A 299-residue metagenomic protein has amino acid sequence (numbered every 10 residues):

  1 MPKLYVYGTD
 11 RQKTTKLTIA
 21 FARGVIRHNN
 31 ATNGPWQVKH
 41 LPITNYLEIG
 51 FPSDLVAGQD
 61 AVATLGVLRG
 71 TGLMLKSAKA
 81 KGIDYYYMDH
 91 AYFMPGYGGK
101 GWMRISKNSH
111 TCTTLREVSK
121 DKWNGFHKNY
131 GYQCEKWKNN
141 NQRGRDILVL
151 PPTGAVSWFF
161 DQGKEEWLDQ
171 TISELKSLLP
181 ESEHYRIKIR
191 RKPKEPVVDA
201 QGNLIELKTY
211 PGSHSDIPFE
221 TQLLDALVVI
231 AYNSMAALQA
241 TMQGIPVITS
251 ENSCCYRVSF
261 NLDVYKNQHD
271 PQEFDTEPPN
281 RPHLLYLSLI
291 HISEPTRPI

Functional and structural regions predicted by a protein language model:
M1-A61, A155-V156: N-terminal pre-catalytic "stem/leader" segment of glycosyltransferase-like enzymes
Q37-K100: Extended catalytic core of nucleotide-activated donor transferases of GT-like folds
I49-L55, G70, R190-Q243: Donor nucleotide-activated moiety binding/catalytic core segment of transferases that use nucleotide-activated donors
I83, V228, G244-I248: Structural loop-to-beta junction motif characteristic of Rossmann-like glycosyltransferase folds
M88-D161: A nucleotide-sugar donor-handling region in carbohydrate enzymes
G131-D146, N203-E206, Y210-F219, M235 (+2 more regions): Catalytic phosphate/metal-binding cores of nucleic-acid and nucleotide-processing enzymes, i.e., regions that mediate
Q142-A200: Conserved catalytic-core segment of nucleotide-activated headgroup transferases in glycan assembly
I290-I299: Single conserved hydrophobic/aromatic residue that forms the stacking wall/gate of nucleotide- or nucleobase-binding
